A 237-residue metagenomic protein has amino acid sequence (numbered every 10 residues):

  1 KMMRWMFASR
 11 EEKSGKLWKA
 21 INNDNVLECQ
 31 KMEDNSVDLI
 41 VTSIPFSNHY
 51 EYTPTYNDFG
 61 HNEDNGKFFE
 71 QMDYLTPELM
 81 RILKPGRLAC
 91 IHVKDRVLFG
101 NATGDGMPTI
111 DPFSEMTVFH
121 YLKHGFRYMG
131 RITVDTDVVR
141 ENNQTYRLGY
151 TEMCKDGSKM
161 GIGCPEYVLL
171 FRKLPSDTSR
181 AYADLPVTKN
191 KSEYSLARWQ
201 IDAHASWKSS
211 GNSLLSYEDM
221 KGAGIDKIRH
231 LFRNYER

Functional and structural regions predicted by a protein language model:
K1-R237: Core catalytic lobe of class I
